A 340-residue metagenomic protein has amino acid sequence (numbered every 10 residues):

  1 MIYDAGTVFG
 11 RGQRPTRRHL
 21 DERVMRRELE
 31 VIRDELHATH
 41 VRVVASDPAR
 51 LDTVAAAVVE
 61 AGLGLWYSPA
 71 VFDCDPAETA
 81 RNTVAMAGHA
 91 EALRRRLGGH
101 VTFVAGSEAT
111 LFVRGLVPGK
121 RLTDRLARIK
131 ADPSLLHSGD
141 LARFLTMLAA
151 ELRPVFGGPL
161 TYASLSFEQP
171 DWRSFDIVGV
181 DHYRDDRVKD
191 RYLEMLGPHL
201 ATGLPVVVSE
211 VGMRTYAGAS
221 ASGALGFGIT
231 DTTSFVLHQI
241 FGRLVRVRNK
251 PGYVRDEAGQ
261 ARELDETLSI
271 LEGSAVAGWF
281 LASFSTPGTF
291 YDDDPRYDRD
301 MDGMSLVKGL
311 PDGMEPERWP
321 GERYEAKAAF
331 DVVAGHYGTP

Functional and structural regions predicted by a protein language model:
M1-I2, Q13-R14, F280-P340: Aromatic-rich peripheral "rim/lid" segments of glycoside hydrolase catalytic domains that contact and position glycan
M1-L29, A38: Boundary/entry segment of secreted carbohydrate-active catalytic domains
M1-Y3, T39-V43, L63-P69, V101-A105 (+4 more regions): Hydrophobic faces of well-ordered beta-strands that scaffold small-molecule active sites in alpha/beta enzyme cores
E28-V84, L136-T161, R299: Aromatic-lined substrate-binding rim segments of carbohydrate-active enzymes
T39, G88-S138, T161-F167, F280: Active-site groove signature of glycoside hydrolases
H40-D52, F72-N82, F167-P170, Y183-R191 (+2 more regions): Acidic-and-aromatic substrate-binding clefts and catalytic sites of carbohydrate-active enzymes
P118-L136, A221-V254, D302-D312: A solvent-exposed, charged loop/short amphipathic helix patch at secondary-structure junctions
P154, L160, S166, P170-K250 (+3 more regions): Glycoside hydrolase catalytic-domain groove-lining segments
